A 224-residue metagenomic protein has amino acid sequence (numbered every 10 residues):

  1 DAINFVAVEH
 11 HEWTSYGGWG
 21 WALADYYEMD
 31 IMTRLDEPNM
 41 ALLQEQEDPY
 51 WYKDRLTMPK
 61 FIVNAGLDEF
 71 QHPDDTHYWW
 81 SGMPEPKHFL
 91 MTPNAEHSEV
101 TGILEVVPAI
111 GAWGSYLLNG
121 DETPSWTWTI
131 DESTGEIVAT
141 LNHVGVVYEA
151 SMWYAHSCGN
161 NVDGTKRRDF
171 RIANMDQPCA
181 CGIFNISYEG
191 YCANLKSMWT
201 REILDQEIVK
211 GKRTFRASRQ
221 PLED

Functional and structural regions predicted by a protein language model:
D1-L35, L90-N94, E99-E105: Hydrolase active-site cap/lid region
D36-Y52: Active-site nucleophile elbow and catalytic-triad environment of alpha/beta-hydrolase enzymes
L56, F61-N64, D68: Short beta-strand/loop motif that positions the catalytic acidic residue of the alpha/beta-hydrolase fold
G66-D68, N94-E96, S157: Acidic beta-to-alpha connecting loop that harbors the catalytic carboxylate
E69-D75, E99: Conserved alpha/beta-hydrolase "acid-adjacent" motif
T76-P86: Conserved loop-alpha-helix segment in the C-terminal half of the alpha/beta-hydrolase fold that carries the catalytic
P108-Y154: Surface beta-strand/loop "capping" patches
V146-D224: C-terminal beta-sandwich/jelly-roll accessory domains of carbohydrate-active enzymes
